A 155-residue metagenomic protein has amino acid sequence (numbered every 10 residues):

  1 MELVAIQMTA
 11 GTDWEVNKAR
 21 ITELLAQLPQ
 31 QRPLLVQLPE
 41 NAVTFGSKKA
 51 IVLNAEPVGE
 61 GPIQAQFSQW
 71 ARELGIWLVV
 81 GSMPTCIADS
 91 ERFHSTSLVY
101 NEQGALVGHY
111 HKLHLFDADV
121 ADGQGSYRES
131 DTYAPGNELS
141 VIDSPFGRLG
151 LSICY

Functional and structural regions predicted by a protein language model:
M1-V4: Extreme N-terminal starter segment of soluble prokaryotic enzymes
Q7-W14: Short polar catalytic/cofactor-binding loops
M8, N41, L113: Active-site metal-binding loops of divalent metal-dependent hydrolases
T9, P84, Y155: Residue-level signal for short, function-critical loop segments
E15-L25: Short amphipathic alpha-helical segment that frequently serves as the phosphate-/nucleotide-binding helix
E23-Q103, H109, D117-A118: Cys-nucleophile CN-hydrolase/nitrilase-fold catalytic domain and related Cys-dependent amidase chemistry that acts on
G59, A88-Y155: Active-site catalytic loop in hydrolytic enzyme cores
